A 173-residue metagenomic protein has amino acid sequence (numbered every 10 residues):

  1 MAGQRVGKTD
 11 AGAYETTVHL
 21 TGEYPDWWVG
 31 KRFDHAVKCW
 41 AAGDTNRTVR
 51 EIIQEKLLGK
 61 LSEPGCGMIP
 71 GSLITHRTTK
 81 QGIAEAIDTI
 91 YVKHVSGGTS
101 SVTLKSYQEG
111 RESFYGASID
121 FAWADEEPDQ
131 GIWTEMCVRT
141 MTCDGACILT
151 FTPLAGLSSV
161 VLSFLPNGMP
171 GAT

Functional and structural regions predicted by a protein language model:
M1-T173: Phosphate/NTP-binding elements of NTP-utilizing enzymes
